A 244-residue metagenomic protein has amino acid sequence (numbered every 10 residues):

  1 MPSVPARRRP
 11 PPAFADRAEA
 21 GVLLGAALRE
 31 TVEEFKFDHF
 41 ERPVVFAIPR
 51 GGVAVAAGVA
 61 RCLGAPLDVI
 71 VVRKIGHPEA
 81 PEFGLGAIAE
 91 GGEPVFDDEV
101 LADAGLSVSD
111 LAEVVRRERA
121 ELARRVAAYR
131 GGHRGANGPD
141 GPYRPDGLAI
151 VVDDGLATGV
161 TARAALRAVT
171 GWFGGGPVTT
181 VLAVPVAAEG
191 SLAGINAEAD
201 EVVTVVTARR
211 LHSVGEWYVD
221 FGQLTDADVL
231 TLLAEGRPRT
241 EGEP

Functional and structural regions predicted by a protein language model:
M1-P244: PRPP-associated nucleotide enzymes
